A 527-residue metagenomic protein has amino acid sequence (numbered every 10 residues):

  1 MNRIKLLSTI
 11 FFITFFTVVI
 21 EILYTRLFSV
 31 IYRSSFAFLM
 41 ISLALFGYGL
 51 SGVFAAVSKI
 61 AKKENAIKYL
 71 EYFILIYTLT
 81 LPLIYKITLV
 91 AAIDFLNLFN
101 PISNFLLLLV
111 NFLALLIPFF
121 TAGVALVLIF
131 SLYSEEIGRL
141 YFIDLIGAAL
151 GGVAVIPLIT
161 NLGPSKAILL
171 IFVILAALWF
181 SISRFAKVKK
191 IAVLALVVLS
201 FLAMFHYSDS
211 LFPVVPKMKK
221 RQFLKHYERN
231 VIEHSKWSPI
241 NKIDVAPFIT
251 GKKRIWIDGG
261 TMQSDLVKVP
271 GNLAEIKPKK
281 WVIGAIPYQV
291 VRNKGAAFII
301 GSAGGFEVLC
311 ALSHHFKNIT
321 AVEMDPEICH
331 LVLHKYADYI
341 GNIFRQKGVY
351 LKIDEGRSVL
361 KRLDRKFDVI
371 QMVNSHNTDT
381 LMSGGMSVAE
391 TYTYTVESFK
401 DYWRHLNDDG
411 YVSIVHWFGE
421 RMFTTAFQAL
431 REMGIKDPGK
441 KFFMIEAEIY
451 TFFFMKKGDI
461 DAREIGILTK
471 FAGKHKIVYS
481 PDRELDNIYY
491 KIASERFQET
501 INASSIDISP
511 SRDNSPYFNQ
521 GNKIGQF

Functional and structural regions predicted by a protein language model:
M1-F527: Alpha-helical transmembrane segments of multi-pass membrane proteins
